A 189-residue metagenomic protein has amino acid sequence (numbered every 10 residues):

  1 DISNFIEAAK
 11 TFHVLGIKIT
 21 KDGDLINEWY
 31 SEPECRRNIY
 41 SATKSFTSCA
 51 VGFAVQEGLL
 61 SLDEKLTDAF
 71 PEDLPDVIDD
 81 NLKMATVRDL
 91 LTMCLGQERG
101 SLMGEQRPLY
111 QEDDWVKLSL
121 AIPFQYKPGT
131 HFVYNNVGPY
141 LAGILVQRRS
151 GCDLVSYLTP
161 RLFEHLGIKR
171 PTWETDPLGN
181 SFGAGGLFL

Functional and structural regions predicted by a protein language model:
I2-P33: A short, well-structured edge-of-sheet supersecondary motif
K10-T11, N81-A85, Y110-E112, Q125: Extracellular/periplasmic catalytic domains that process cell-envelope and extracellular macromolecules
G23, N38-D63, L90, A142-V146: Active-site SXXK
L25-C35, L120-P128: Glycine/charged-rich beta-loop-alpha catalytic/anionic-binding loops adjacent to active sites
C35, I39, I78-D80, K127-Y134 (+1 more regions): Solvent-exposed loop and edge beta-strand segments that line ligand/cofactor-binding and catalytic clefts
A42-S48, M84, Y134-P139, L187: Short alpha-helical patches at coil-to-helix transitions and adjacent helical residues in well-structured domains
E57-Q97, A121, S150-G185: Active-site helix/loop module of the DD-peptidase/beta-lactamase fold, centered on the serine-lysine SxxK catalytic
C94, L102-Y110, W115-P139, G143-T175: Active-site cradle of extracellular carbohydrate-active enzymes
